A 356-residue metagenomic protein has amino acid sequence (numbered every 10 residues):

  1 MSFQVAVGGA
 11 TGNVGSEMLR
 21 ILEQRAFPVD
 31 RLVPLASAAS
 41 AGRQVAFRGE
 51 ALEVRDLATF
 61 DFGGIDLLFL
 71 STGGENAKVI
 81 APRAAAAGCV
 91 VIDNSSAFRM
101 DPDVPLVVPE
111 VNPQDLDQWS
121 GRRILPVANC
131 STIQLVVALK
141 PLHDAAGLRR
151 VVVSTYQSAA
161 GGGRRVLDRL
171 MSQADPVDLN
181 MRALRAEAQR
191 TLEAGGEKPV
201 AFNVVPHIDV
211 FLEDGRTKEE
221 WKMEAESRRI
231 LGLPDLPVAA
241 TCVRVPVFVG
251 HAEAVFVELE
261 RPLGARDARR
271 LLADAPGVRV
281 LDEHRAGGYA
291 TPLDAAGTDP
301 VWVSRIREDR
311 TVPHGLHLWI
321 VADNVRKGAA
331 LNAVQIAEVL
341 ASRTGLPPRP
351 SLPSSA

Functional and structural regions predicted by a protein language model:
M1-V200, D235-P237, R261, R270 (+7 more regions): N-terminal Rossmann-like NAD(P) cofactor-binding subdomain of oxidoreductases, focused on the glycine-rich
G162-G163, E213, G328-A329: Short helix/loop capping segments that flank catalytic or ligand/cofactor-binding pockets
L179-L293: Contiguous C-terminal substrate-recognition/catalytic subdomains in enzyme active sites
R244-P246, A322-K327: Glycine-rich phosphate/pyrophosphate-binding beta-alpha loops
A296: ATP-dependent carboxylate activation and anion-phosphoryl transfer catalytic cores that bind Mg-ATP to form
H314-L316: Noncatalytic modules at the cell exterior or secretory-pathway interfaces, chiefly beta-strand-rich lectin/adhesion
L318-I320: Class I SAM-dependent transferase core
